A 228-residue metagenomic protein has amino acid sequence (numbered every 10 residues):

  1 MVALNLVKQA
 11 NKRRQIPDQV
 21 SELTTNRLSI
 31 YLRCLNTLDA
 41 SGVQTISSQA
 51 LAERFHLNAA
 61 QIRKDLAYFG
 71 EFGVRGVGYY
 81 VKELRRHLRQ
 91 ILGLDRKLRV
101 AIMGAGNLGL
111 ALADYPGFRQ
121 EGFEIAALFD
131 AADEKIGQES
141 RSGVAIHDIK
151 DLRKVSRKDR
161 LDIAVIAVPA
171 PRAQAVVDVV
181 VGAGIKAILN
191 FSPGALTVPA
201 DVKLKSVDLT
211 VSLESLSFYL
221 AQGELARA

Functional and structural regions predicted by a protein language model:
M1-Q44: Extreme N-terminal segment that seeds HTH/winged-HTH DNA-binding domains in transcriptional regulators
C34-D39, S142-A228: Phosphate-bearing ligand-interacting subdomains that bind or position ATP/ADP/UDP/GDP/NAD(P) or nucleotide-linked
T45, Q49, R54-V100: HTH-adjacent hinge/linker in prokaryotic transcriptional regulators
A105: Glycine-rich Rossmann-fold phosphate-binding loop(s) that bind the pyrophosphate of adenine dinucleotide cofactors
L108: Hydrophobic/small residue at the entry helix of a nucleotide-binding pocket
R119-S142: NAD(P)-binding Rossmann-fold cofactor-contacting core
